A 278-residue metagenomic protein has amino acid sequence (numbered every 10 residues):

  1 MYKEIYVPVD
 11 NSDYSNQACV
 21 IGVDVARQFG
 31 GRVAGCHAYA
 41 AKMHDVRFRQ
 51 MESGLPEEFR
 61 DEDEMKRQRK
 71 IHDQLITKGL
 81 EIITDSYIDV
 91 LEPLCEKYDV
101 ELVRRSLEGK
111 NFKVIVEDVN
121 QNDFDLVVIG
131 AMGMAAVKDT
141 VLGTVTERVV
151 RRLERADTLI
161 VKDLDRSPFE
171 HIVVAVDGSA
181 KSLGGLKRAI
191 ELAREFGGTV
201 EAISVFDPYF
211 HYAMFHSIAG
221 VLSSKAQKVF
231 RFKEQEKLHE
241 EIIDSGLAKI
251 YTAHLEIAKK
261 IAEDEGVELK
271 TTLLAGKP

Functional and structural regions predicted by a protein language model:
M1, D13-I21, A26-F29, R104-D165 (+1 more regions): Gly/Ser-rich helix-loop-strand patches that form or flank binding pockets for ribonucleotide-derived cofactors
M1-K70, V100, H171-L238, I261-K270: Small/aliphatic-rich secondary-structure junction motif
Y14, A40-S53, M65, H72-V127 (+1 more regions): Structural beta-alpha unit
E58-R60, I88, E92-P93, K97 (+2 more regions): Short N-terminal signal/transit or membrane-insertion segments and the immediately adjacent low-complexity/disordered
P168: Conserved N-terminal glycine/acidic-rich loop preference
